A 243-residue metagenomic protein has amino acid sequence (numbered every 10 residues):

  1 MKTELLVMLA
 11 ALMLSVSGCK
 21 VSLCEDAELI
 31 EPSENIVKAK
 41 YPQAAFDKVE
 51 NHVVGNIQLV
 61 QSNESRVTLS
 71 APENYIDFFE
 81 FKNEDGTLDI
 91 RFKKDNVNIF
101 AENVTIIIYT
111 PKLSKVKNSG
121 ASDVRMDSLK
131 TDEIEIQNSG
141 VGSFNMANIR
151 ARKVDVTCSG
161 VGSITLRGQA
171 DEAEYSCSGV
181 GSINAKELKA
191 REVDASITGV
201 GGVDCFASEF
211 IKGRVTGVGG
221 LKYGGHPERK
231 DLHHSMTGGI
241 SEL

Functional and structural regions predicted by a protein language model:
M1-S178, S182-L243: Intrinsically disordered, low-complexity terminal regions
